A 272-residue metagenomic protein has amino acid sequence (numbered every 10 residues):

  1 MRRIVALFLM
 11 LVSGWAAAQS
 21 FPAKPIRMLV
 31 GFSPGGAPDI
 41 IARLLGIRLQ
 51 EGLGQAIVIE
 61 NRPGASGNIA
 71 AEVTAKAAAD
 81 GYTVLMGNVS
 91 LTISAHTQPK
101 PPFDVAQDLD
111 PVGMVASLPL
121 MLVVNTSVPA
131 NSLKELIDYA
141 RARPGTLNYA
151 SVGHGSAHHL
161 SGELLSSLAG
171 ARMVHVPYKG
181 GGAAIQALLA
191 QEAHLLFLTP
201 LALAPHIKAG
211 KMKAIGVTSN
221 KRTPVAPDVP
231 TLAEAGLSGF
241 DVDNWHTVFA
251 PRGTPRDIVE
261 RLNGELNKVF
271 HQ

Functional and structural regions predicted by a protein language model:
M1-I4: Positively charged n-region of N-terminal signal peptides that target proteins for export
L7-F8: Sec-dependent N-terminal signal peptides
S13-A17: N-terminal signal peptide c-region/cleavage motif recognized by signal peptidases
A18-Q107, T146-N148, H154, G170-L195 (+1 more regions): N-terminal (or domain-start) structured segment
Q19-P22, L136, G236: A short beta-strand-turn-helix
G54, I207-K208, A233, F270-H271: A short hydrophobic alpha-helix cap/turn motif
K76-G81, H96-A183, L232, W245-Q272: Hinge/capping helix and adjacent helix->loop/strand transition within the periplasmic-binding protein
L91-K100, H159, S166-L168, L195-V229: A ligand-binding cleft/hinge motif common to bilobed small-molecule-binding domains
